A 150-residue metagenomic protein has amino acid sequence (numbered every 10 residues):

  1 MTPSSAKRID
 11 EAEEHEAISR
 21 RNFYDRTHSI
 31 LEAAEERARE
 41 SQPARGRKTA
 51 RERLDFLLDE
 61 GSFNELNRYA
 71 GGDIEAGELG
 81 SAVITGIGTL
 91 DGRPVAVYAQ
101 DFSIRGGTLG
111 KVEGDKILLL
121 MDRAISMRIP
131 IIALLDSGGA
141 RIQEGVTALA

Functional and structural regions predicted by a protein language model:
M1-A150: Terminal-region recognition feature
